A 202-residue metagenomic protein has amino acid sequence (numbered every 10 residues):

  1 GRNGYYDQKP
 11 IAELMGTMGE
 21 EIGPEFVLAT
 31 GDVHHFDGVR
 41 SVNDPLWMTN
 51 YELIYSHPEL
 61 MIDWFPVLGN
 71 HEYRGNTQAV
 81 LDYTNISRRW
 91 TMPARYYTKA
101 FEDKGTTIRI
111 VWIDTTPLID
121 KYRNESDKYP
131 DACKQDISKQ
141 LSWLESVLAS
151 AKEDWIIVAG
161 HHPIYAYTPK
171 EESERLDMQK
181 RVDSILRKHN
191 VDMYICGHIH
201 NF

Functional and structural regions predicted by a protein language model:
G1, V27-A29, P66, V158 (+1 more regions): Residue-level marker for buried hydrophobic side chains located in beta-strands that build the well-ordered beta-sheet
G1-P45, S138, A166-Y167: N-terminal active-site segment of His-dependent metallophosphoesterases
K9, H198-I199: Alpha-helix N-cap/helix-start capping motif
G16, H35-I156, P169-M193, I199-F202: Extended active-site neighborhood of metal-dependent phosphoesterases/phosphodiesterases
